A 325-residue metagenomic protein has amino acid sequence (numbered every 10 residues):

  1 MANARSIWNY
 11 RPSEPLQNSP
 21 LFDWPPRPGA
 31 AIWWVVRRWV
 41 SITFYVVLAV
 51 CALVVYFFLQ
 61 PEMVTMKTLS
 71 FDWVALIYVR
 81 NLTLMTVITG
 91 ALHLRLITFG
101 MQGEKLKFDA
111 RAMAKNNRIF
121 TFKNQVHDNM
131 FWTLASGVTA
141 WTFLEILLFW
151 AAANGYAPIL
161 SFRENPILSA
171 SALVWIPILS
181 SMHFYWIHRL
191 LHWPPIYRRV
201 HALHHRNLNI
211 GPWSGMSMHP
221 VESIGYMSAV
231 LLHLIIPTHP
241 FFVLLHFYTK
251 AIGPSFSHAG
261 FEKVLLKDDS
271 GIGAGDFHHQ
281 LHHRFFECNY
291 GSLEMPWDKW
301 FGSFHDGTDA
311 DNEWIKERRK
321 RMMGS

Functional and structural regions predicted by a protein language model:
M1-W186, L190, R199, N207-S228 (+2 more regions): Non-catalytic, topology-defining segments of multipass membrane proteins
P158-L191, L245-F277: Alpha-helical transmembrane segments and their immediate juxtamembrane interface regions
H183-G211, F261-E262, G273-E287: Acidic (Asp/Glu-rich) catalytic motifs at the cytosolic membrane interface
S223-K316: C-terminal transmembrane module of eukaryotic multi-pass membrane proteins
